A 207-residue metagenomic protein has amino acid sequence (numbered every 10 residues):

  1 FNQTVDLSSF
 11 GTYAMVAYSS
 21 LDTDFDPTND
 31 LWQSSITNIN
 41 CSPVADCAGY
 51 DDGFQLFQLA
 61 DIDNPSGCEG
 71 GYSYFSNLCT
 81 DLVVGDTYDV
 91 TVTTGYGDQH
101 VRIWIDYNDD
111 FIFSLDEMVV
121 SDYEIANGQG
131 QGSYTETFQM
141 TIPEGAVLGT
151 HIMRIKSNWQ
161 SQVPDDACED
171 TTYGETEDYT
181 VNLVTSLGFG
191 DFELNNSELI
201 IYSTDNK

Functional and structural regions predicted by a protein language model:
F1-S9: Intrinsically disordered, low-complexity Pro/Gly/Ser/Thr-rich segments with frequent PxxP/GP/PP motifs and embedded
L7, A14-T28, K156-D165: Enriched for extracellular/lumenal, surface-exposed ectodomains of secreted and cell-surface proteins
S9-Y13, A146-G149: Short tyrosine-centred short linear motifs in exposed loops/low-complexity segments
M15, D30, S34, M153 (+1 more regions): Extracytoplasmic/periplasmic beta-strand context in beta-sandwich domains, especially the cupredoxin/COX2 CuA-binding
T23-W32, D170-E175: Short, exposed coil/turn segments at beta-strand boundaries within extracellular/luminal domains
D30-L31, G132-Y134, D205-K207: Ser/Thr- and Asn-enriched, surface-exposed coil loops between beta-strands
I39-L187: A broad "non-catalytic interaction surface" signal
T80-V83, L187-K207: Surface-exposed, proline-anchored Ser/Thr-rich loop/turn motifs
